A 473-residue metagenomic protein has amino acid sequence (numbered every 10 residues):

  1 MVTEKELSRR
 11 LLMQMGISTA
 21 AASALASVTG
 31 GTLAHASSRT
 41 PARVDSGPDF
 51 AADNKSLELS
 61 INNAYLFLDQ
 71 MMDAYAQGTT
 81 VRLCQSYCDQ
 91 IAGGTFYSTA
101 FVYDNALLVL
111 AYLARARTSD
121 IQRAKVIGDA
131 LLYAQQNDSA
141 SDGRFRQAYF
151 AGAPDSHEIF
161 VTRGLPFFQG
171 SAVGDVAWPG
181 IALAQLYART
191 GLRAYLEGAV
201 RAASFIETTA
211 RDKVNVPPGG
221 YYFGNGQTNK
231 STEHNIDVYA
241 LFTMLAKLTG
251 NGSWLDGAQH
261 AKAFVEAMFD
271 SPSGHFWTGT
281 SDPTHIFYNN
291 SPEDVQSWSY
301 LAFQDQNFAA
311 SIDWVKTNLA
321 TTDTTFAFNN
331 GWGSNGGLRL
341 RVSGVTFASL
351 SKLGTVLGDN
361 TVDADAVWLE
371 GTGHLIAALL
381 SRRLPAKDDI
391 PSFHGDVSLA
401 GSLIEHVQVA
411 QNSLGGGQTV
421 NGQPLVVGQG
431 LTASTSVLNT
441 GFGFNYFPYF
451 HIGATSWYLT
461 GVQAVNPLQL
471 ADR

Functional and structural regions predicted by a protein language model:
M1-L11, M15-V28, L33-H35: N-terminal secretory signal peptides
P41-I91, T99-Y103, V126, Y133-G164 (+7 more regions): Extended ligand-binding clefts on enzyme/binding-domain cores
D104-A114, V126-A130, W178-A182: Non-membrane alpha-helical segments in proteins
A111-T118, Q296-S297, F303: Alpha-helical support elements that line or immediately flank enzyme active sites and cofactor-binding pockets
R115-T118, A184-Y187, L245, Q463-V465: Short capping motifs at secondary-structure boundaries
G373-I376, L380: Carbohydrate-binding surface patches
